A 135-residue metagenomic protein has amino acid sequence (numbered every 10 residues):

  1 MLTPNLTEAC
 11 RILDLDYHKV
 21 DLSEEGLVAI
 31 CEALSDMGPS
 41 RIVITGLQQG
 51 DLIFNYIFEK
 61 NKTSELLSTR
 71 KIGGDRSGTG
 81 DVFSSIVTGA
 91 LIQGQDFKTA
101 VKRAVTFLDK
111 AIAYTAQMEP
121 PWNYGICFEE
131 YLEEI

Functional and structural regions predicted by a protein language model:
M1-S64: Conserved phosphate/ATP/ADP-binding segment of small-molecule kinases
E8, L47-G50, R70-G73, V105-D109: Glycine-rich beta-alpha junction loops
R11, G74-F97, V101: Short, small-residue alpha-helix embedded
Y17-G26, I92-K102: Short, charged, surface-exposed loops that flank catalytic or proteolytic processing sites
L47, T79-D81, I126: Gly/Ser/Thr-rich helix-start
D51-F54, D75-R76, D109-Q117: Short active-site-adjacent structural elements
S64-G78: Short pre-catalytic strand/loop immediately N-terminal to key active-site residues, enriched for Gly-Thr
K98-I135: Charged C-terminal helix
